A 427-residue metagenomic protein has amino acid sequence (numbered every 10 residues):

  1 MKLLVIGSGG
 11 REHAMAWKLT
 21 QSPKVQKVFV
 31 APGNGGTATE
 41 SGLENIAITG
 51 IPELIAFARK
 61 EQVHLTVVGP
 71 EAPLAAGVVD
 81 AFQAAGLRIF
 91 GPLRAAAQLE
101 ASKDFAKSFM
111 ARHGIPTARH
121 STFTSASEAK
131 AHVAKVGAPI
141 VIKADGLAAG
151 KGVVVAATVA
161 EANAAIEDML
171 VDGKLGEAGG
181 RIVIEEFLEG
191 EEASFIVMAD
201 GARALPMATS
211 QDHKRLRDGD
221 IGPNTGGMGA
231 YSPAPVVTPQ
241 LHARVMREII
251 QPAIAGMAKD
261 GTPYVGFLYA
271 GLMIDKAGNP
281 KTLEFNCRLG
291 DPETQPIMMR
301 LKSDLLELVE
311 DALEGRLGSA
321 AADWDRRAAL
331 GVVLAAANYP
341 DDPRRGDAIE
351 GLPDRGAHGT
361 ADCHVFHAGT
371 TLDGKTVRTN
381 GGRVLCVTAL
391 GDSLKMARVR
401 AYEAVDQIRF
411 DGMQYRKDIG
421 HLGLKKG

Functional and structural regions predicted by a protein language model:
M1-A95: ATP-binding N-terminal substructure of ATP-dependent carboxylate-amine bond-forming enzymes
Q21, T37-T39, K60, F90 (+13 more regions): Solvent-exposed alpha-helices and their adjacent loops that cap or buttress functional pockets in soluble metabolic
E44-G50, S121-S125, A156: Short acidic-hydrophobic, aromatic-tinged amphipathic segments that line or gate anion-handling sites
F90-G152: A conserved helix-loop-beta module that forms one wall/lid of the active-site cleft in ATP-utilizing catalytic domains
G152-T294: Internal nucleotide-binding/catalytic subdomain
M246-L268, N286-T360, D373: Active-site "cap" helix and flanking loop/linker of ATP-utilizing ligase/carboxylase catalytic domains
T370-G374, R378-G427: Generic C-terminus detector
